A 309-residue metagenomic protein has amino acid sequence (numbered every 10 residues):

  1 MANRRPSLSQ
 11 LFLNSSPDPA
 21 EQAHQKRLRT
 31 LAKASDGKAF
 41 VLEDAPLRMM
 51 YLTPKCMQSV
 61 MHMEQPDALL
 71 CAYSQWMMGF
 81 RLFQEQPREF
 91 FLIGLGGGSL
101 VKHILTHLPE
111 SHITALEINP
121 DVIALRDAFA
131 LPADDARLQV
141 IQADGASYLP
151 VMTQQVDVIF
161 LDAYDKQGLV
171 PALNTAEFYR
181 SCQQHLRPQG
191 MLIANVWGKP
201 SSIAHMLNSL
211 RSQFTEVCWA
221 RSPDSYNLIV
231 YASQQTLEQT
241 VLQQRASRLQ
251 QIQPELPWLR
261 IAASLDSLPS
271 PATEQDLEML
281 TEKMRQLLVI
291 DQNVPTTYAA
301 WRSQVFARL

Functional and structural regions predicted by a protein language model:
A2-E43, Q58-H62, Q234-L309: SAM/dcSAM-binding transferase cores
R4-S7, A68-P188, L309: The AdoMet/dcAdoMet-binding core of the Class I SAM-like
G37-A45, K55-P87: Class I SAM-dependent methyltransferase Rossmann-like catalytic core, especially the SAM/SAH-binding loop
K55-S59, Y164-Q167, L192: A short, flexible beta-alpha/helix-coil linker loop
L169, V196-P200, E278, R285: Alpha-helical subdomain
E177-A246: C-terminal substrate-binding/active-site "lid" region of AdoMet-derived donor-dependent transferases
